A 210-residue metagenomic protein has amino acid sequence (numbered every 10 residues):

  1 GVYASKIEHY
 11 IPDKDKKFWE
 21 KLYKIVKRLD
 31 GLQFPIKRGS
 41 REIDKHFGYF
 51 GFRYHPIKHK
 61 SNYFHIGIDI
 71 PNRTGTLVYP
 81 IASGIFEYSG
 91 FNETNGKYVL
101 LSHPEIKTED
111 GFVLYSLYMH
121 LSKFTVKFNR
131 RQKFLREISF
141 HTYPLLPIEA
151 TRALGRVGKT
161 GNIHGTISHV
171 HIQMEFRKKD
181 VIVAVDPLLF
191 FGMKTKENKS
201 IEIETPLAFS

Functional and structural regions predicted by a protein language model:
G1-Y98, I106-K107, E149-A150, K159 (+1 more regions): Surface-exposed, glycine-biased beta-strand/turn segments
K37-D44, P56-S61, E105-D110, N129-L145 (+1 more regions): Intrinsically disordered, low-complexity coil segments
F47-Y49, D110-G111, S116-L121, V183-G192: Short amphipathic beta-strand/extended segments with alternating polar/hydrophobic composition
I70, Y118, L154: Short alpha-helical segments in extracytoplasmic peptidoglycan/chitin-binding modules and envelope-associated proteins
G75, K123-V126, N162: Disulfide-stabilized cysteine-rich extracellular repeat microdomains
P80-Y143, I167-H171: Zn2+-dependent peptidoglycan hydrolase active-site motif and core
K97-H103, E137-S210: Conserved, short, structured surface segments that act as functional micro-motifs
